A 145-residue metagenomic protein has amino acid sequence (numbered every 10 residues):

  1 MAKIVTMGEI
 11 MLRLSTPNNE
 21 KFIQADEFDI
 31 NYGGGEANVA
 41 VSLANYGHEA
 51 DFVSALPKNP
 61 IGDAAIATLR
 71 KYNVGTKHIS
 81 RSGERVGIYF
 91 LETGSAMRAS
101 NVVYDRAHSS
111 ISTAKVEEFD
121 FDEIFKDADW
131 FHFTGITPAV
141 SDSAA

Functional and structural regions predicted by a protein language model:
M1-V5, R70, S95-A145: Ribokinase/PfkB-type carbohydrate-kinase core domain
M1-V74, A114-E117: Glycine-rich phosphate/adenosyl-contacting loop at the front of the ribokinase-like
E36, G83-Y89, S110-A114: Short phosphate-binding loop-to-helix
E49-A50, R85-I88, N101: A common structural microfeature
A55-I61, E84, G94, H108: Acidic, glycine-rich active-site loops and adjacent beta-strand->loop/helix elements that engage anionic groups
I66-V86, S95: A glycine-rich helix N-cap at a beta->alpha junction
T76-K77, F90, V116-D120: A generic local structural motif
